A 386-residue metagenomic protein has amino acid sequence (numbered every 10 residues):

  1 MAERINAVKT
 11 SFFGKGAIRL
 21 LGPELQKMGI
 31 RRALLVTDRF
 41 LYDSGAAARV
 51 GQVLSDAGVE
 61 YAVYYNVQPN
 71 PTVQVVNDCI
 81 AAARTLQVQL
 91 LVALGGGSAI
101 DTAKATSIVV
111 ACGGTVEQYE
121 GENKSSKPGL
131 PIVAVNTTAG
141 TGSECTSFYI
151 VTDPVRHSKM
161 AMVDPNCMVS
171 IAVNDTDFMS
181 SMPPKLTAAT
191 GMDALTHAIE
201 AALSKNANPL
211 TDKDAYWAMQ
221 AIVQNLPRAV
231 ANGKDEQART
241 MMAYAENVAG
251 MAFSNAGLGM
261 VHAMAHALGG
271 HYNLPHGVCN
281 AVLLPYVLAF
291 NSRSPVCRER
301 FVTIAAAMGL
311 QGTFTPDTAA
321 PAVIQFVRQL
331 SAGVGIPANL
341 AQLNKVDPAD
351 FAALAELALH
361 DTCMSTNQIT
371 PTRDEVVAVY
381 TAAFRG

Functional and structural regions predicted by a protein language model:
M1-M28: N-terminal amphipathic/basic leader segments beginning at the initiator methionine
R19, A111-P209, E299-A307: A glycine/threonine-rich phosphate-anchoring loop and its flanking beta-alpha core in nucleotide/phosphate-binding
R19-L34, V53-A57, T85, S331: Glycine-rich phosphate/diphosphate-binding loops that line cofactor/substrate pockets in enzymes
Y42-E117, R228-R239: N-terminal small/polar loop signature for handling phosphorylated ligands or for N-terminal nucleophile
P184-V248, A252: C-terminal and late-domain segments of enzyme folds
H271-D350, G386: Gly/Pro-rich interdomain helix-loop hinge
D347-G386: Short, amphipathic C-terminal "tail helix"
